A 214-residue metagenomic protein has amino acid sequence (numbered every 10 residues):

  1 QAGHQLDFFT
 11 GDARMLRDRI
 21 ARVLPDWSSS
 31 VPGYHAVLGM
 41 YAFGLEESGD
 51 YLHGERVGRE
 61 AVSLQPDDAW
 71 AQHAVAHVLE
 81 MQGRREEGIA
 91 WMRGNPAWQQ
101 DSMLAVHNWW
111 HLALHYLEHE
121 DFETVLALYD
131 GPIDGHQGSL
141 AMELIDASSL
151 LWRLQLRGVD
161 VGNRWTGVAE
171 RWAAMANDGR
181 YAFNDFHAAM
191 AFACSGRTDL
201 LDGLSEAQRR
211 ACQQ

Functional and structural regions predicted by a protein language model:
Q1, S30-L38, P66-H73, D101-W109 (+3 more regions): Generic helix N-cap/helix-start motif at coil->alpha-helix transitions
Q1-F9, G39-M40: Non-membrane alpha-helical segments in proteins
D7-R22, F43-E55, H77-R93, H119-Y129 (+2 more regions): Helix-turn-helix repeat elements of alpha-solenoid scaffolds
V23, W27, E60-A61, G94-N95 (+1 more regions): Canonical positions in the second alpha-helix
D26-P66: Hydrophobic secondary-structure block in the mid-to-C-terminal portion of proteins
Y51, Q65-A76, R84-H111, L126: Long all-alpha helical scaffold domains
L114-Q214: Helix-coil-helix junctions within alpha-helical repeat/solenoid scaffolds
